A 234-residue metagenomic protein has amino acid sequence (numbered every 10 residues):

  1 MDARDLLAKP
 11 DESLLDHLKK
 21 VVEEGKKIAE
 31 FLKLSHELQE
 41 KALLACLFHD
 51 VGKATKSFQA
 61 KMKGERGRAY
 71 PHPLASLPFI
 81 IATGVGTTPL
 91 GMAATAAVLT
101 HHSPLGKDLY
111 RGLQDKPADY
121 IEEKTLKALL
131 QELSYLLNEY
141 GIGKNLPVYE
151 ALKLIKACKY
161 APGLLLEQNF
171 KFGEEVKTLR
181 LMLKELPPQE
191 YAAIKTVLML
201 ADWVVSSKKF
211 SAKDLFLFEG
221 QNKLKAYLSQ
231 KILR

Functional and structural regions predicted by a protein language model:
M1-R234: Metal-dependent phosphohydrolase cores
